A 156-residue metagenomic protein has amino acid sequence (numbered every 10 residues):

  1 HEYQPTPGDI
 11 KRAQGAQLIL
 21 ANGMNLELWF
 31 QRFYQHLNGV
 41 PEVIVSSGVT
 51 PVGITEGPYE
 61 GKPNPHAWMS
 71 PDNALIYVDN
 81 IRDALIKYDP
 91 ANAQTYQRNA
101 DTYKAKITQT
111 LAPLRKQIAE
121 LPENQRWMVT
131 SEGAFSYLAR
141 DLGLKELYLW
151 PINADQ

Functional and structural regions predicted by a protein language model:
H1-Q156: Extracytoplasmic metal-acquisition and chelation regions
